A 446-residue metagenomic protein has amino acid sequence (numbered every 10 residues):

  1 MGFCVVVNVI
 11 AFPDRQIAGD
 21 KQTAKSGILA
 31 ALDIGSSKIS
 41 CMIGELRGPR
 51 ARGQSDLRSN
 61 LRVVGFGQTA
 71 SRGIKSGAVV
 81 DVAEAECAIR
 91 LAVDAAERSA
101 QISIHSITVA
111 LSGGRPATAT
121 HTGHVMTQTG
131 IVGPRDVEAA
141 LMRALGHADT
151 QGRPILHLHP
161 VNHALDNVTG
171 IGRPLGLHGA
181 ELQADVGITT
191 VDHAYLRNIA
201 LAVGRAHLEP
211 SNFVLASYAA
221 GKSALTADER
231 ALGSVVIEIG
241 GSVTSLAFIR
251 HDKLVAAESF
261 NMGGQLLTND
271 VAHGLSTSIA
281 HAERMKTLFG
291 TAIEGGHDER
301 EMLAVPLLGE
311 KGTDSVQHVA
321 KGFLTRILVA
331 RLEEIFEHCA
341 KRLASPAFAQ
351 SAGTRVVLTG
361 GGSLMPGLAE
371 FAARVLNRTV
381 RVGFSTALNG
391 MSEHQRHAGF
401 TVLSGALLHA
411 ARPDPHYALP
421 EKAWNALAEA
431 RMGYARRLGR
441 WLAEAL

Functional and structural regions predicted by a protein language model:
M1-V235, L254, G264, S278-T325 (+5 more regions): Nucleotide/phosphate-binding catalytic cleft detector across ATP-hydrolyzing and phosphate-transferring enzymes
D33, V191, E238, S259 (+1 more regions): Small/polar loops that bind or transfer phosphate-bearing groups
I39, G221-K222, L232, G241-A247 (+1 more regions): Short glycine/serine/threonine-rich phosphate/pyrophosphate-binding segments that cradle anionic phosphate groups
V79, N269-D270, N389-H394: Short, charged, surface-exposed secondary-structure boundary motifs
V109-G114, G240, T354-L364: Glycine-rich beta-strand-to-loop/alpha-helix junction loops that act as flexible
L232-G274: Glycine-rich phosphate-binding loop of actin/hexokinase-like ATP-binding domains
K253-A256, Q350, L358-L408: Nucleotide-binding motor/catalytic cores of P-loop/tubulin-like NTPases across gene-expression machines
N269, G322, R326, A330-E337 (+7 more regions): Feature representing long, continuous alpha-helical segments
